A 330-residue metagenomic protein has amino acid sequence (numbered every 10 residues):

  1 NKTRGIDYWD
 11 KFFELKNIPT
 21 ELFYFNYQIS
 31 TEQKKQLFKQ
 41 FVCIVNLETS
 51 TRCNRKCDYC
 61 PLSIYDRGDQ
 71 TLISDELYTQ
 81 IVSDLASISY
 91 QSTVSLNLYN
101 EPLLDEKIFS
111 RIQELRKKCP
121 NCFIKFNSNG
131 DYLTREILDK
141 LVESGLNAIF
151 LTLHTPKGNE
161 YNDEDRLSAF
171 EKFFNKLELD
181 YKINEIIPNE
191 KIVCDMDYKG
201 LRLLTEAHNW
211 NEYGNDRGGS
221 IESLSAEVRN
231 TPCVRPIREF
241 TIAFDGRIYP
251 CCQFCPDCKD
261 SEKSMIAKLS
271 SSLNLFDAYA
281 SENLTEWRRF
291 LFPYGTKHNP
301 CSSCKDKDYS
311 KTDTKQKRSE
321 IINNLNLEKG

Functional and structural regions predicted by a protein language model:
N1-R67, P250-C252, N274-G330: N-terminal pre-core extensions flanking Radical SAM catalytic domains
T31-Q36, S220-R229: A detector for short, charged/polar N-terminal pre-domain segments
L37-G219, T231: Conserved glycine-rich "GG(E/T)P / GGGxP" loop and the immediately following alpha-helix in the radical SAM core
K172-S223, Q253-K307: C-terminal accessory region of radical SAM enzymes
C233-P236: Short, small/polar residue-rich loop motifs at catalytic or cofactor-binding pockets
E239: Enzymatic toxin/effector payload domains
I242-A243: Short, acidic, Ser/Thr-enriched surface-loop or helix-capping motifs
